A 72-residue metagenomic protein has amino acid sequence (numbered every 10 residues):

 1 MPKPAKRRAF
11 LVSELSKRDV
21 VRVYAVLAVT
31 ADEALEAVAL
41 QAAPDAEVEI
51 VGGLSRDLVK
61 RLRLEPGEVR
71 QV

Functional and structural regions predicted by a protein language model:
M1-V21: Short aromatic-glycine-(Arg/Gly/Cys) micro-motifs in beta-strand/loop hairpins
K6-A9, V29-E33, I50-G53: Short amphipathic alpha-helical surface micro-motifs
F10, V26, R61-R63: Acidic/proline-rich low-complexity IDRs
V12-S16, A28, A37: A generic structural signal for ordered alpha-helices
S16-K17, L35, V48, K60: Low-complexity, compositionally biased segments
V20-V29: A short, exposed loop/beta-hairpin motif centered on an aromatic-Gly-Thr core
V29-E47: A short, charged, amphipathic alpha-helix used as a generic interaction element across diverse proteins
Q41-V72: Short, mixed-charge low-complexity intrinsically disordered segments
